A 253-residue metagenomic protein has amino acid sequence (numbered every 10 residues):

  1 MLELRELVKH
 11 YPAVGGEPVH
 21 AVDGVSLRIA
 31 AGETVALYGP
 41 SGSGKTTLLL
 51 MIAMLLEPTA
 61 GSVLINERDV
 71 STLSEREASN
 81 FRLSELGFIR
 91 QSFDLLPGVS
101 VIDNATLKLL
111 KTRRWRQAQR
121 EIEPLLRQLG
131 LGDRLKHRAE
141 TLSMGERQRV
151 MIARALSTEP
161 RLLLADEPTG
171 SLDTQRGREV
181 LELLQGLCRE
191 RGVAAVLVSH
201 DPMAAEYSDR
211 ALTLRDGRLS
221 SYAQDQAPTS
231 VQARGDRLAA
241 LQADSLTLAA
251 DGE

Functional and structural regions predicted by a protein language model:
P12-G15, T106-Q119, Q128: ABC-type ATPase nucleotide-binding domains, specifically the catalytic core motifs of the NBD
Y38-P40: The feature captures the beta-strand-to-loop junction immediately N-terminal to the Walker
A53: Helix-to-loop junction immediately C-terminal to a conserved catalytic motif
V99-L107: Short coil-to-helix segment of the ABC ATPase nucleotide-binding domain corresponding to the Q-loop/switch region
R138-L142, E146-Q148: Conserved ABC ATPase signature
E159: Conserved catalytic motifs of ABC-family nucleotide-binding domains
L163-D166: Catalytic Walker B motif of ABC-type/P-loop ATPase nucleotide-binding domains
